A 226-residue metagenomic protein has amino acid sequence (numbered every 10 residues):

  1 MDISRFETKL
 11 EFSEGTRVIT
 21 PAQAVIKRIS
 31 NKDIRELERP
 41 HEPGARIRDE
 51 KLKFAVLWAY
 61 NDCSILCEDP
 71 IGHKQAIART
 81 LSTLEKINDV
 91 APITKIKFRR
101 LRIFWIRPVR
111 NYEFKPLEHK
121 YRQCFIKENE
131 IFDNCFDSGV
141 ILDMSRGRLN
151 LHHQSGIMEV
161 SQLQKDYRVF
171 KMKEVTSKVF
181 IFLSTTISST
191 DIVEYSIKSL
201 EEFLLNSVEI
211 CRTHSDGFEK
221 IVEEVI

Functional and structural regions predicted by a protein language model:
M1-L66: N-terminal low-complexity, intrinsically disordered segments
P21, G72-R79, S199, F203-I210: Short amphipathic alpha-helical segments
K32-R46, D89-V109, F132-R148, I210-I226: Short glycine-rich, low-complexity/disordered patches
R48-E68, K74, S161-T190: Amphipathic N-proximal alpha-helical interface segments
L52-K127: Internal, hydrophobic cores of structured domains that mediate oligomerization or house catalytic pockets within large
S82-E85, V175, I210: Long compositionally biased, domain-poor regions of proteins
F98-K178: Aromatic/basic-lined ligand-recognition segments that form π-stacking hydrophobic pockets flanked by Lys/Arg to engage
V179-I226: Long, compositionally biased interface segments
